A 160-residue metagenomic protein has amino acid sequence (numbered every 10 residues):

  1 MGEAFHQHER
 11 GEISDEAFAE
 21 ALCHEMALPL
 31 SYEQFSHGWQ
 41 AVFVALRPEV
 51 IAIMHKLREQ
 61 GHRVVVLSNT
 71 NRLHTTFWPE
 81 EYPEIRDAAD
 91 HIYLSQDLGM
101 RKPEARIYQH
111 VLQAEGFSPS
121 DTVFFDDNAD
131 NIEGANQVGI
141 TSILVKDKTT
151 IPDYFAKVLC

Functional and structural regions predicted by a protein language model:
M1-A52, E59-Q60, N71-T75: N-terminal helical cap/lid subdomain that shapes the substrate entry/recognition surface in HAD-like hydrolases
E25, I53-K56, A114, K157: A generic secondary-structure signal
R58-E59, N136: Anion (oxyanion) recognition and catalysis
Q60-G61, A88: Structured helix-beta-strand junction loops
G61-R63, I140: A generic structural motif
V66: Phosphate-binding loop of NTP-binding sites
N71-R72, T76-C160: Asp-based, Mg2+/Mn2+-dependent phosphohydrolase catalytic module
